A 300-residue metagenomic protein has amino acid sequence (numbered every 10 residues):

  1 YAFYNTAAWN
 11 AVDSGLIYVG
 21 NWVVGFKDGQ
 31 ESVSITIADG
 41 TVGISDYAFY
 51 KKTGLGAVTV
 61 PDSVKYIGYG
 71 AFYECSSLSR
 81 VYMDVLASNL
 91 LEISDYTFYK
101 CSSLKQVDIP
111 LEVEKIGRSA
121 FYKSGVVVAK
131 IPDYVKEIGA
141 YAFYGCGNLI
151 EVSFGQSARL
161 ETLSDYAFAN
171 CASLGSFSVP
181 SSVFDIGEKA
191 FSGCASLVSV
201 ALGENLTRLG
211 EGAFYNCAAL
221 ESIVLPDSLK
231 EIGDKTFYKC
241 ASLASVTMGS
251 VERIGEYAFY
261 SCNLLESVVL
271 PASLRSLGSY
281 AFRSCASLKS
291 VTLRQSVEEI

Functional and structural regions predicted by a protein language model:
Y1, N5-G20, K27-G43, K52-Y66 (+10 more regions): Structural signature of tandem-repeat unit edges
G20-V24, D95-Y96, D165-Y166, E188 (+3 more regions): Short amphipathic alpha-helical segments, especially helix-boundary/capping motifs
